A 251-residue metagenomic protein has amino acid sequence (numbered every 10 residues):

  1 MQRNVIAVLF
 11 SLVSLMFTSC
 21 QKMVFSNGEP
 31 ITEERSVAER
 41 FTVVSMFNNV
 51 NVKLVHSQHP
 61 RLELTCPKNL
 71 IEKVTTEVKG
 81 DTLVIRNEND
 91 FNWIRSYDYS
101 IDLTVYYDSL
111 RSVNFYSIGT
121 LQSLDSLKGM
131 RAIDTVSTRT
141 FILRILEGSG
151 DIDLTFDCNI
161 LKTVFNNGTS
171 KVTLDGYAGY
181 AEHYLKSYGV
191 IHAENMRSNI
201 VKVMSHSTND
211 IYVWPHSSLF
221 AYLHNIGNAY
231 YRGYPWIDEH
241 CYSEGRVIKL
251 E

Functional and structural regions predicted by a protein language model:
M1-C20: Sec-dependent bacterial lipoprotein signal peptides
V5, C20-N69, E88-Y106, L121-D134 (+1 more regions): Short acidic/polar N-terminal linker immediately downstream of export determinants
T42-L54, L103, L110-E251: Extended, compositionally simple hydrophobic/Ser/Thr-rich segments that build repetitive fibrous architectures
F47, V74-G80: Solvent-exposed adhesion/ligand-recognition segments of exported proteins
D81-E88: Short carbohydrate-recognition loop motifs
